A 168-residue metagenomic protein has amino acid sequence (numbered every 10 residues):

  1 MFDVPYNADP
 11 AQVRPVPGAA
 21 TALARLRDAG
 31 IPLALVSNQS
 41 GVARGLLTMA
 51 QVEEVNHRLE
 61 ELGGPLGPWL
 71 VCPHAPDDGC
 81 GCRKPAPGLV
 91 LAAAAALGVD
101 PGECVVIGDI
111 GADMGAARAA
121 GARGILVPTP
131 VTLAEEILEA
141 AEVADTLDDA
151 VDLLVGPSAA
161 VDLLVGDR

Functional and structural regions predicted by a protein language model:
M1-V4, L33-L35, P68-P76: Short, basic/glycine-rich phosphate-binding loops at helix/coil junctions that contact nucleotide phosphates
P5-L35, V42-E54, C82-L91: Short, acidic loop-to-helix structural element flanking the phosphoryl-transfer center in phosphate-processing enzymes
R25, M49-P68, P76-V106, I110-R168: Asp-based, Mg2+/Mn2+-dependent phosphohydrolase catalytic module
L35-N38, V106: Acidic beta-strand-to-loop metal/phosphate-binding motif
S37-S40, P157-S158: Generic serine detector
S40-R44, A75-D78: Short histidine/acidic/glycine/proline-rich micro-motifs that form metal- and phosphate-coordinating active-site loops
